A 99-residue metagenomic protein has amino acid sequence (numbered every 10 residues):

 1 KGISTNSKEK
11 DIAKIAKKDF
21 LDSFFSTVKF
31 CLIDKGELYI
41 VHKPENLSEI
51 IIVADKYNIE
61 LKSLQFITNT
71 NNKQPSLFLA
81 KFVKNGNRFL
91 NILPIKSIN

Functional and structural regions predicted by a protein language model:
K1-S23: Mobile active-site "lid"/loop adjacent to the S-adenosyl-L-methionine
D11, N58-E60, V83, I98: Short, low-complexity, polar/charged sequence segments that are solvent-exposed and flexible
K17-P75, L79-A80: Conserved Class I SAM-dependent methyltransferase catalytic core
I67, N71-N99: Flexible, glycine-/basic-rich loop-and-beta segments that form/coincide with the SAM-dependent methyltransferase
